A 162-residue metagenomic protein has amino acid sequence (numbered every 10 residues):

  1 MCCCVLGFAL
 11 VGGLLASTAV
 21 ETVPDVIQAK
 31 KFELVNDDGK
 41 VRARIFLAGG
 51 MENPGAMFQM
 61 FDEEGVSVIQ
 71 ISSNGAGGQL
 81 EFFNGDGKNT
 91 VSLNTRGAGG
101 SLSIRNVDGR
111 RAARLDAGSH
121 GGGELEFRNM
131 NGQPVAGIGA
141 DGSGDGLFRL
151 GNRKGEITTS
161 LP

Functional and structural regions predicted by a protein language model:
M1-E21: Single-pass membrane-anchoring alpha-helices
L14-P162: Parallel beta-helix/beta-solenoid repeats that form elongated, surface-exposed shafts/blades used for receptor binding
